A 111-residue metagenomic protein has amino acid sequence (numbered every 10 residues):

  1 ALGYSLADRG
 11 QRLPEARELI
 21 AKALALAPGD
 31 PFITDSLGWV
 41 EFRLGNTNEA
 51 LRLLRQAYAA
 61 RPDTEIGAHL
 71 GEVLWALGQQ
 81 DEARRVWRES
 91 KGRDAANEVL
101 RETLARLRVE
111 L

Functional and structural regions predicted by a protein language model:
G3, A57: Bacterial c-di-GMP phosphodiesterase catalytic domain signature
Y4-S5, W39, E72, R106: Residue-level recognition of tetratricopeptide repeat
R9-K22, L44-Q56, G78-E89: Structural signature of tandem alpha-helical TPR/SEL1-like repeats, specifically the intra-repeat loop/turn
A25, Y58-A59, G92: Structural signature of alpha-solenoid helical repeat scaffolds
P28, R61-P62, A95: Short coil turns that delineate tetratricopeptide repeat
I33, I66-G67, L100: TPR alpha-solenoid repeat register
R88-L111: C-terminal non-catalytic interaction modules
